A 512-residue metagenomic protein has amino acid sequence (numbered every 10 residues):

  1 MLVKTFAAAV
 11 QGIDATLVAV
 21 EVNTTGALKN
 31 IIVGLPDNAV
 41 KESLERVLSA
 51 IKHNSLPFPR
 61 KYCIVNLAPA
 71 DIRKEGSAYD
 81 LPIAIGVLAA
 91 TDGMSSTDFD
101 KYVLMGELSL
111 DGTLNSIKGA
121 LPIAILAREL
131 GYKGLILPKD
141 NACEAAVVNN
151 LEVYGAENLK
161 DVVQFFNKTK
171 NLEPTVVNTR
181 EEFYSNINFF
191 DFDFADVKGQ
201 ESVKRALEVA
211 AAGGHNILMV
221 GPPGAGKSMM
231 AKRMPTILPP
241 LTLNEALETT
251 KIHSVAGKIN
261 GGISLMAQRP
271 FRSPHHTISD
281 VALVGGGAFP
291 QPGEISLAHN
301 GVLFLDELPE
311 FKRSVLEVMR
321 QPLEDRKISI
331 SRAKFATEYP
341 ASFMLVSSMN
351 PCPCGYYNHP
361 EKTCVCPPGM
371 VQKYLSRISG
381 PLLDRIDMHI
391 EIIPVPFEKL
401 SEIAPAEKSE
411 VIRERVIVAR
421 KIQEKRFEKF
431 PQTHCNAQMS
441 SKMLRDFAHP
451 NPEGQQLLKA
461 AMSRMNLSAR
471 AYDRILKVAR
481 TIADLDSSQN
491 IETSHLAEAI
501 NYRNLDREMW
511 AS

Functional and structural regions predicted by a protein language model:
M1-L218, P222-S228, S331, A471-Y472 (+1 more regions): Peripheral, non-AAA+ core regions of ATP-driven protein-machinery
V33, A39-L44, P59, N66-G76 (+2 more regions): Basic, amphipathic alpha-helical bundle interface domains used for macromolecular binding and assembly
L110, L303-F304, E310-F311: Residues immediately C-terminal
K170-V209, G213, P240-I295: P-loop NTPase nucleotide-binding/switch module
M219-N260, D325: Walker A/P-loop
G221, G285, E307: The Walker A (P-loop) glycine that initiates the GxxxxGKT/S ATP-binding motif of P-loop NTPases
N300, D306-E307, V318: Walker B catalytic acidic pair
